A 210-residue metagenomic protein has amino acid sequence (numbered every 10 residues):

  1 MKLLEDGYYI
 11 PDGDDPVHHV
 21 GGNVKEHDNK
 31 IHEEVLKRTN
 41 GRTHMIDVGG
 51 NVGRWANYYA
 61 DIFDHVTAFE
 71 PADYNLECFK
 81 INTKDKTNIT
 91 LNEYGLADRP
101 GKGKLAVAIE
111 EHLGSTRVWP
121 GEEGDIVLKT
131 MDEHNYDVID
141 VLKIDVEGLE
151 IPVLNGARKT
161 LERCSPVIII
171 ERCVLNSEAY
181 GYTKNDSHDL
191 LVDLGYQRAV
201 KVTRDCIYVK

Functional and structural regions predicted by a protein language model:
M1-K86, G121, S187-L190, R198-K210: S-adenosyl-L-methionine
E5-H32, T87, N92-D137: Glycine-rich adenosyl-binding loop in Rossmann-like folds that engage adenosine-containing cofactors
T39-I46, A106-G124, K143-E150, A157: Mobile, glycine- and charge-enriched loop segments and immediately flanking short secondary-structure elements within
T43, A56, I62-A68, E133-K210: Conserved acidic-Pro-Pro-aromatic motif
G49, G95, D145: The conserved acidic donor/metal-binding loop of glycosyltransferases
N51, A97, L149: Conserved glycine-rich SAM-binding loop
A72-D73, G95-D98, C173-N176: Short "lid" loop at the C-terminus of a central beta-strand within the Rossmann-like core of SAM-dependent
E77-C78, G101-K102, S177-Y180: Short, charged, surface-exposed secondary-structure boundary motifs
